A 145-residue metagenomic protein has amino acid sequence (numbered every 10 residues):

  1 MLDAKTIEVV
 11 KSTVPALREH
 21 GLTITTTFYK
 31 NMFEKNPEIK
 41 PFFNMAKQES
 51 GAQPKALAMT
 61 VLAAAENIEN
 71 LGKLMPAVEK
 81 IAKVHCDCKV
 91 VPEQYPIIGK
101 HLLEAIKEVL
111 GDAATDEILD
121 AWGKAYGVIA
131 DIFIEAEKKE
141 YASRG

Functional and structural regions predicted by a protein language model:
M1-G145: Globin-like tetrapyrrole-binding proteins
